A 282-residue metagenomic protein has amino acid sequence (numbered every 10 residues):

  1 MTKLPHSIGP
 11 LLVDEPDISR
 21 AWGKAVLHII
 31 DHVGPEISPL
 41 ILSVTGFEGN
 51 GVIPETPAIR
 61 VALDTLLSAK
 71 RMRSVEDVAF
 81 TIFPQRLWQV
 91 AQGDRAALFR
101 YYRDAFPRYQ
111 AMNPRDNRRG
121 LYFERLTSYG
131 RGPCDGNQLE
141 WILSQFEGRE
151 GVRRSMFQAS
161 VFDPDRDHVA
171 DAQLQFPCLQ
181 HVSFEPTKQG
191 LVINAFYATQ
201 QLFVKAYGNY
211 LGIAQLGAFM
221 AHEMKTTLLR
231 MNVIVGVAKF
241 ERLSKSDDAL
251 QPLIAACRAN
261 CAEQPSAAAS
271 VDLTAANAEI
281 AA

Functional and structural regions predicted by a protein language model:
M1-A282: Terminal, non-catalytic protein-protein interaction segments that mediate quaternary/complex assembly
